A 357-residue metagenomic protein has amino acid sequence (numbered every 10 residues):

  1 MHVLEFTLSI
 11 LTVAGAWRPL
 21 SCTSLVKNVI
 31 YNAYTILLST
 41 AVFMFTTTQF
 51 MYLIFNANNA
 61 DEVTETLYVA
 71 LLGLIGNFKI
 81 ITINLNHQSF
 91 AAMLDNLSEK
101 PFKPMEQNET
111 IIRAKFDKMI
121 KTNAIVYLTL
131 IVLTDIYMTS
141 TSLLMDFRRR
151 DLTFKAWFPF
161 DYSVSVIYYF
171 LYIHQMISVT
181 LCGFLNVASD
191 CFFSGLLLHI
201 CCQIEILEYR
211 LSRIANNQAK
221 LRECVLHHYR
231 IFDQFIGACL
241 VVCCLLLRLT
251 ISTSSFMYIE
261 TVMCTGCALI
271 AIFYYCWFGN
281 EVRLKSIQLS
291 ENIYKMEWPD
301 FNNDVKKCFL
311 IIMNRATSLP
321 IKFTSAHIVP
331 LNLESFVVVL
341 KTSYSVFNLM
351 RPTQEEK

Functional and structural regions predicted by a protein language model:
M1-L67, E99-L196, C202-E223, C243-A271 (+3 more regions): Helix-loop-helix junctions within predominantly alpha-helical proteins
E62, Y68-I83: Transmembrane alpha-helix/interfacial motif
K79-L85, F90, F102-M105, Y209-L221 (+2 more regions): Short intracellular "coupling" helices and adjacent cytoplasmic loop segments at the cytosolic face of multi-pass
K79-L97, F193-L197, C201, I272-K295: Inner-leaflet juxtamembrane helices
N84, Q88, V187-L198, R210 (+5 more regions): Transmembrane helical bundle of ABC transporter permease
L221-Q234, I312-M313: Intracellular effector-coupling site of seven-transmembrane GPCRs, centered on the ICL3-to-TM6 transition
Q234, T253-K357: C-terminal transmembrane module of eukaryotic multi-pass membrane proteins
F235-L240: Hydrophobic alpha-helical transmembrane segments of multi-pass membrane transport/permease proteins
